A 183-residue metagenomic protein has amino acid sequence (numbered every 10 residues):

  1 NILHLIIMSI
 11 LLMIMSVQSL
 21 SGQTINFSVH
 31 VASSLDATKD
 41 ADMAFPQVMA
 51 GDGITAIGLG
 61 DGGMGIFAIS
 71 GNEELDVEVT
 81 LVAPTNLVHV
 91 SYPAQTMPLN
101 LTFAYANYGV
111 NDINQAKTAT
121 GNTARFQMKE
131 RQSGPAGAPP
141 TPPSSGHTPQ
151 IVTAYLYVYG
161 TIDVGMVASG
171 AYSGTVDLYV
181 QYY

Functional and structural regions predicted by a protein language model:
N1-I2: N-terminal secretory signal peptides that target proteins for export/translocation
L5-S16: Bacterial N-terminal signal peptides
L20-P98, P142-Y183: N-terminal small/polar-rich segments of proteins
G51, G109-N114, Q132, L178: A generic structural signal for solvent-exposed, polar alpha-helical segments
T85-A116, T120-R125: Surface-exposed binding patches on compact interaction domains or structured appendages
A116-T161: Acidic, glycine-rich flexible loop segments
